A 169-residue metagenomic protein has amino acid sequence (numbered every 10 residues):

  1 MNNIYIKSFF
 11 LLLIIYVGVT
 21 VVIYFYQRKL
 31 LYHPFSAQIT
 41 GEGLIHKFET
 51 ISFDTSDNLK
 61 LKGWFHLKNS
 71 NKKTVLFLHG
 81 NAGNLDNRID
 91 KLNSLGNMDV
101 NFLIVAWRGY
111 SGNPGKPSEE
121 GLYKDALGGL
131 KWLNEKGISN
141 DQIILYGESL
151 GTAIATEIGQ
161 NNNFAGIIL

Functional and structural regions predicted by a protein language model:
M1-S8: Feature marks short, highly hydrophobic, charge-poor N-terminal signal-anchor/signal peptide-like helices that anchor
I4, Y24-F25, L85, V105: Short alpha-helical segments used as structural interaction elements across diverse proteins
S8-D54: An N-terminal hydrophobic leader/cap segment in hydrolases
S56-W132, K136, D141, E148 (+2 more regions): Membrane-embedded segments
N163-A165: Glycine-enriched alpha-helix->loop->beta-strand junction motifs that scaffold or abut catalytic
